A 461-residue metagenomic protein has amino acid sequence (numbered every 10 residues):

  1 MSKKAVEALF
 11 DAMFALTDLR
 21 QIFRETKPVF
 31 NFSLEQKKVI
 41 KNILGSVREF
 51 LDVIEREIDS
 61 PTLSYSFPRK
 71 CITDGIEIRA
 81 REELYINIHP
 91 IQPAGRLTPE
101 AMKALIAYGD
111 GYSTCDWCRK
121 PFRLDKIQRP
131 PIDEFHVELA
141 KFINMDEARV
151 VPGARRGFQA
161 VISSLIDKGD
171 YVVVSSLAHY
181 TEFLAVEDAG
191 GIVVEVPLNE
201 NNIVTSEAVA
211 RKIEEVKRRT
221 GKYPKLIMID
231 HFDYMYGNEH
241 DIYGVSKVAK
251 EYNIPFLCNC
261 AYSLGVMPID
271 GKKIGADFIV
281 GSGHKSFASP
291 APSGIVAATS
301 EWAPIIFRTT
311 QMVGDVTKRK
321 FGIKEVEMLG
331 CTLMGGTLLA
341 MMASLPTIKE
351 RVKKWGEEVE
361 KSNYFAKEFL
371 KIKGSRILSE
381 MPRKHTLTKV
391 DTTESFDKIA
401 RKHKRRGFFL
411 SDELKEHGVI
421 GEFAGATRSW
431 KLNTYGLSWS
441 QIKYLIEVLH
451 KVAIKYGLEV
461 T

Functional and structural regions predicted by a protein language model:
E57-F122: N-terminal "arm"/small-domain region of PLP-dependent enzymes with the aminotransferase-like
P90, A101-G157, S163-S164: Conserved N-terminal alpha-helix of the aminotransferase class I/II PLP-enzyme fold
S164-Y180: Conserved PLP-anchoring active-site segment centered on the Schiff-base-forming lysine
V204-A261: Active-site phosphate-binding strand-loop segment of PLP-dependent enzymes
E214-E215, R219, E350, E416 (+1 more regions): PLP-dependent enzyme catalytic core of the Aspartate aminotransferase-like
D270-H284: Conserved active-site segment immediately N-terminal to the catalytic lysine that forms the internal aldimine
G283-K384: Active-site C-terminal subdomain of aminotransferase-like
V359, N363, S375-E413, G436-S438: Conserved PLP-binding catalytic core of the aspartate aminotransferase-like
